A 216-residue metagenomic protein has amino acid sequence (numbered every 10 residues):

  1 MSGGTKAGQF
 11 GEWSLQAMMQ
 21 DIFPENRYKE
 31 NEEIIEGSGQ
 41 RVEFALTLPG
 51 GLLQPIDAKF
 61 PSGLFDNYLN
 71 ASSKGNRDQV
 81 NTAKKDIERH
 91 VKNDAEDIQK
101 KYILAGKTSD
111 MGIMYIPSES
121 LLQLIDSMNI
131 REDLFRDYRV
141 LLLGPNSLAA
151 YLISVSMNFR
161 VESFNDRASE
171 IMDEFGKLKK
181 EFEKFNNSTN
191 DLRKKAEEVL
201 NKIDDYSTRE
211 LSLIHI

Functional and structural regions predicted by a protein language model:
M1-S212: Amphipathic, heptad-repeat alpha-helical coiled-coil/stalk segments that mediate oligomerization, tethering
I214-I216: Conserved small/polar residues in nucleotide/adenosyl-binding loops
